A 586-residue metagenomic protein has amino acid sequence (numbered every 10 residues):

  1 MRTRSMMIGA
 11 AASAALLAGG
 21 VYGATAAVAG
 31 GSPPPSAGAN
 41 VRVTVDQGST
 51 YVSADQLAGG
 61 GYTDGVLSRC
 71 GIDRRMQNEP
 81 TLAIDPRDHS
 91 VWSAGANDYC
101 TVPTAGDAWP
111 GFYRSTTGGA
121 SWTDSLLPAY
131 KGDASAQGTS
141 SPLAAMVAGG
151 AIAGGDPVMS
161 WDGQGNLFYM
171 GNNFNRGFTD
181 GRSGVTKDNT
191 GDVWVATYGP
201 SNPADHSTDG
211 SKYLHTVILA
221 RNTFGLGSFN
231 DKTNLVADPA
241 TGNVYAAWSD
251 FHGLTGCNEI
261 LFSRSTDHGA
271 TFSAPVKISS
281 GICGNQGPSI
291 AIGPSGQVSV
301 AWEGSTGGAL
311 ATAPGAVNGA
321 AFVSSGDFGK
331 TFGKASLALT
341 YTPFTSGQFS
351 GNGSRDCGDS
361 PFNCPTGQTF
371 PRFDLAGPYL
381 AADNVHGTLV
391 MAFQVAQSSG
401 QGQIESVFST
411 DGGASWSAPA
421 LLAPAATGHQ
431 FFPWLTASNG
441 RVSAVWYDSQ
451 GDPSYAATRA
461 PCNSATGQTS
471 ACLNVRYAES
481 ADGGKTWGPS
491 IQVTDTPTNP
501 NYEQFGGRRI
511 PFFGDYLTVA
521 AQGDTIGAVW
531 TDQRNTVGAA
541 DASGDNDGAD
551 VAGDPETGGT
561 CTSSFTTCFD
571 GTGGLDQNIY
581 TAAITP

Functional and structural regions predicted by a protein language model:
R2-A29: Secretory targeting and sorting signals
G30-P586: C-terminal PAP-associated
